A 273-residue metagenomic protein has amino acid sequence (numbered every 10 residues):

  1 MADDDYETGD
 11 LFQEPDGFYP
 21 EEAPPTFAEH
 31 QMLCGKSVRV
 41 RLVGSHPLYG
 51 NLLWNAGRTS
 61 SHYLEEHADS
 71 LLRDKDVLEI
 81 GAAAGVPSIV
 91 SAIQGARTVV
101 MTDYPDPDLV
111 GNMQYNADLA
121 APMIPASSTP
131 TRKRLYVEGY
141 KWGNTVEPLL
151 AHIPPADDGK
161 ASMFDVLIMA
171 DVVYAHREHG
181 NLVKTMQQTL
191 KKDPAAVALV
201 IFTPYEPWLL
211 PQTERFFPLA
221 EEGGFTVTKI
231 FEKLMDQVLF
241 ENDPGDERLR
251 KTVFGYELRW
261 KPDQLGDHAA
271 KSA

Functional and structural regions predicted by a protein language model:
M1-A273: S-adenosylmethionine-dependent methyltransferases
